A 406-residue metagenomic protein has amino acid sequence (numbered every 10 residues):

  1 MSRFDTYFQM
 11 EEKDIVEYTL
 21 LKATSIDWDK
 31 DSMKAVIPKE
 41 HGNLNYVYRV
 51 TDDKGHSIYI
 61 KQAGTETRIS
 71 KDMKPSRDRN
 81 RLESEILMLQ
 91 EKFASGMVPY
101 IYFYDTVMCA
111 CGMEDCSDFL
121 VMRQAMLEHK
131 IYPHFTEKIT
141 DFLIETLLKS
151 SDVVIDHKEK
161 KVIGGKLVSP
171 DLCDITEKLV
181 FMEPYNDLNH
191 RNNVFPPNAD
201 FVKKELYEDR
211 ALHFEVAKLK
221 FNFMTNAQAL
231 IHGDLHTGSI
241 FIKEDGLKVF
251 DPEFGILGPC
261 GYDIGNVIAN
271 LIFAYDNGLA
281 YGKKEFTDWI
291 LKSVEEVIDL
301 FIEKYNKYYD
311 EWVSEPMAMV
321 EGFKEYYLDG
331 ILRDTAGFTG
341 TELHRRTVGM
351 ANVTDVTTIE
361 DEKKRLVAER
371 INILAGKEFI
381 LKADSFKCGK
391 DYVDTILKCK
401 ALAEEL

Functional and structural regions predicted by a protein language model:
M1-C109, E244, Y392-L406: Conserved NTP-binding catalytic cores of kinases and kinase-like/nucleotidyltransferase enzymes across multiple kinase
P38-D52, Y59-I60, F214-I264: Active-site acidic catalytic loop and adjacent metal/ATP-binding pocket of ATP-dependent phosphoryl transfer enzymes
T65, D118, L247, G255-L257 (+1 more regions): Activation segment
T67-D78, L279-D288, I359-R365: Short, flexible/disordered intra-domain loops and linkers
D72, R123-F142, L148, D152-H232 (+1 more regions): ATP-dependent phospho-/nucleotidyl transfer catalytic cores
E85, G261-S314, T339-V356: Active-site activation/catalytic loop segments of kinase-like enzymes and analogous catalytic loops in related
M108-L120: Conserved short submotifs of the Hanks-type protein kinase catalytic core that shape the nucleotide-binding pocket
K324-L406: ATP/Mg2+ or Mg2+-diphosphate-binding catalytic cores that bind nucleotide phosphates or diphosphates via glycine-rich
